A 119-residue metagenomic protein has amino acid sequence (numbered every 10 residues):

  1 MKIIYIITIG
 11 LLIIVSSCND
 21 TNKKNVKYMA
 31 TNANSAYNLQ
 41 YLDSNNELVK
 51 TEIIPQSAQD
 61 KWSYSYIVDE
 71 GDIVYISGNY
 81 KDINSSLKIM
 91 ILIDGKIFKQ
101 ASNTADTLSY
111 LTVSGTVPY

Functional and structural regions predicted by a protein language model:
K2-I9: Sec-dependent signal peptide recognition, specifically the positively charged N-region followed immediately by
I14-S17: C-terminal motif of bacterial Sec signal peptides marking the signal peptidase cleavage site
N19-T21: Bacterial signal peptide processing site
K23-I67: Transition segment at domain starts
V26-A30, G71-K81: Hydrophobic beta-strand segments within beta-rich accessory/binding domains
S35-L39, V74, S85-L87: Short beta-strand/loop motifs in extracellular/secreted proteins, especially within beta-sandwich accessory domains
K88-N103: Structured interaction patches on ligand/partner-binding surfaces of diverse proteins
N103-Y119: C-terminal partner/receptor-binding element of secreted or periplasmic proteins
